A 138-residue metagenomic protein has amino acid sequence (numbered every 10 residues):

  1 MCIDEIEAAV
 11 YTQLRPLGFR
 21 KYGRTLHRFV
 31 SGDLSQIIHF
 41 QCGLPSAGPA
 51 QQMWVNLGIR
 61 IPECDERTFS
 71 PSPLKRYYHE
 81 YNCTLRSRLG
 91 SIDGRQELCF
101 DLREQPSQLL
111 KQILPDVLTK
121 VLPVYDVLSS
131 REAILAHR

Functional and structural regions predicted by a protein language model:
M1-E5, A9, K21, R28-R138: Intrinsically disordered, low-complexity regulatory regions enriched in serine/threonine/proline and acidic residues
L14: Pyridoxal 5′-phosphate
